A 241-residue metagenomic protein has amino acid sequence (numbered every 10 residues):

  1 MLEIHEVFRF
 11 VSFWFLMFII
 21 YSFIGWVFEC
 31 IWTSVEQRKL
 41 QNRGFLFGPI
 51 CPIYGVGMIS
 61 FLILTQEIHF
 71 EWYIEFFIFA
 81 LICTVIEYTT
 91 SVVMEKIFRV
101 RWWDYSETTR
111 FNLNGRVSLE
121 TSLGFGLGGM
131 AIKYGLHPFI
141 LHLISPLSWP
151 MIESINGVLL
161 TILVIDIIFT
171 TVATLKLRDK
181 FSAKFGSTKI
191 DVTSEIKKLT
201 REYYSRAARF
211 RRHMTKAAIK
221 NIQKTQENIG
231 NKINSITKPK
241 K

Functional and structural regions predicted by a protein language model:
M1-K241: Aromatic-rich, lipid-facing transmembrane alpha helices and their immediate juxtamembrane interface loops in integral
